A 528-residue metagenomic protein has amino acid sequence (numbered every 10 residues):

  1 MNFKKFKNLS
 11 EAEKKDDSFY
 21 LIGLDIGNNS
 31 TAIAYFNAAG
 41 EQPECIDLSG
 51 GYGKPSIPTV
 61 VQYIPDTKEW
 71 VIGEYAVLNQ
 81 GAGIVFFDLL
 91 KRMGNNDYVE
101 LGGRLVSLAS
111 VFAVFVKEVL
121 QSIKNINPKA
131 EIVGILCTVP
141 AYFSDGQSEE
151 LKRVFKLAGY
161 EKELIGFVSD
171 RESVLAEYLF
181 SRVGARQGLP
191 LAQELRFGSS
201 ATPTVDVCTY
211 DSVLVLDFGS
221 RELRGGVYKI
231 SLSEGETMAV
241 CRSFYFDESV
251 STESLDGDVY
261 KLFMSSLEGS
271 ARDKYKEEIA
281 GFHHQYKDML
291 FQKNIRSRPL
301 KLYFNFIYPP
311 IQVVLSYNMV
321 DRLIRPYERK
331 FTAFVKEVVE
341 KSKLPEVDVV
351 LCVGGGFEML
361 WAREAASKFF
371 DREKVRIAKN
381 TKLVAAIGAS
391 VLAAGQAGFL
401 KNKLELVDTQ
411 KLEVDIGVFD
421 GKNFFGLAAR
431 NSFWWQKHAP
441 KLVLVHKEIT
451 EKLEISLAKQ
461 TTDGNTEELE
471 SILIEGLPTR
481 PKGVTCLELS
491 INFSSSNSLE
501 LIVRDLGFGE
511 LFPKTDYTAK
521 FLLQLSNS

Functional and structural regions predicted by a protein language model:
M1-Y98, G166, E234-M238, R242-F246 (+7 more regions): Early-domain small/polar-rich strand-loop-helix modules and first-structured segments of the mature chain
N2-N8, F112-N127, V174-P203, R322-V350 (+3 more regions): Phosphate/ATP-binding catalytic cores across multiple sugar-kinase/actin-like superfamilies, primarily ASKHA
E11-K15, N28, Q193, T202-V207 (+2 more regions): Acidic, glycine/GT-rich loop-and beta-edge segments that sit at the periphery of enzyme/chaperone cores
F19-I26, L136, T204, V213-D217: Short glycine-aspartate micro-motif
F36-E161, F167-R171, L255-R298: Phosphate-binding loop and its immediate beta->loop->alpha context in nucleotide/phosphate-handling enzymes
C45-Y52, V183-M264: Glycine-rich phosphate-binding loop of actin/hexokinase-like ATP-binding domains
Y75-F86, L90-M93, L101-G102, F244-F370 (+1 more regions): Gly/charged contiguous loops adjacent to phosphate- or pyrophosphate-bearing nucleotide/cofactor binding elements
G159-V174, R363-S390: Conserved phosphate-binding/catalytic loops in two-lobed NTP-binding clefts
